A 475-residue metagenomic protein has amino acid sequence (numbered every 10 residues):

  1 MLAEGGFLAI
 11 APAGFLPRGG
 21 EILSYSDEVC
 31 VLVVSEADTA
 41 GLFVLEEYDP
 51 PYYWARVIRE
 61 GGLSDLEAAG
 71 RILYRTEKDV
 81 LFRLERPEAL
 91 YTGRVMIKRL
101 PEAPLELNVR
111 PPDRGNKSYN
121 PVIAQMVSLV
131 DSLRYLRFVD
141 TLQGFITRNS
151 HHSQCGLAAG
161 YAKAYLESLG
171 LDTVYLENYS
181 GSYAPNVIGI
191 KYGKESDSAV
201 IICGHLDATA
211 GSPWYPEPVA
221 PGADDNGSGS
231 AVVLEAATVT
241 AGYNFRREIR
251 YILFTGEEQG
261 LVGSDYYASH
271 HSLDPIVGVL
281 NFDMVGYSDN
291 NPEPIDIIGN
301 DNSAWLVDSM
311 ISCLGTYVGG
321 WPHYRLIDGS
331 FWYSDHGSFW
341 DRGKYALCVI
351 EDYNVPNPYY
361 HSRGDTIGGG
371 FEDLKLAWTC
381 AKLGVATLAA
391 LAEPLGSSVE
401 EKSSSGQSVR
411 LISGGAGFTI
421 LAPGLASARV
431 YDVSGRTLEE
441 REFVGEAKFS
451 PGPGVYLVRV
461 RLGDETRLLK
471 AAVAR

Functional and structural regions predicted by a protein language model:
R99-H152: N-terminal hydrophobic or amphipathic helices/low-complexity stretches enriched in small/hydrophobic/Pro/Gly
R137-Y192: A non-catalytic alpha/beta surface segment that caps or lines the substrate-entry region of metallo-dependent hydrolase
Y183-N186, P216-W305, W332-H336: Acidic/histidine-rich catalytic neighborhood of metal-dependent amide-processing enzymes
N290-G396: Active-site-adjacent substrate-binding region of metalloamidase/peptidase-like peptide-processing proteins
E393-G417, T466, A474-R475: Residue-level detector of functionally pivotal "anchor" positions at catalytic/ligand-binding pockets or at interdomain
G396-S403, V430, G435, Y456-V458 (+1 more regions): Terminal processing/anchoring signals of secreted or surface-associated proteins and related intramolecular
T437-G454, G463-E465: Glycine-centered tight-turn motifs at strand-turn-strand junctions
P453-R475: C-terminal tail/sorting-segment detector
